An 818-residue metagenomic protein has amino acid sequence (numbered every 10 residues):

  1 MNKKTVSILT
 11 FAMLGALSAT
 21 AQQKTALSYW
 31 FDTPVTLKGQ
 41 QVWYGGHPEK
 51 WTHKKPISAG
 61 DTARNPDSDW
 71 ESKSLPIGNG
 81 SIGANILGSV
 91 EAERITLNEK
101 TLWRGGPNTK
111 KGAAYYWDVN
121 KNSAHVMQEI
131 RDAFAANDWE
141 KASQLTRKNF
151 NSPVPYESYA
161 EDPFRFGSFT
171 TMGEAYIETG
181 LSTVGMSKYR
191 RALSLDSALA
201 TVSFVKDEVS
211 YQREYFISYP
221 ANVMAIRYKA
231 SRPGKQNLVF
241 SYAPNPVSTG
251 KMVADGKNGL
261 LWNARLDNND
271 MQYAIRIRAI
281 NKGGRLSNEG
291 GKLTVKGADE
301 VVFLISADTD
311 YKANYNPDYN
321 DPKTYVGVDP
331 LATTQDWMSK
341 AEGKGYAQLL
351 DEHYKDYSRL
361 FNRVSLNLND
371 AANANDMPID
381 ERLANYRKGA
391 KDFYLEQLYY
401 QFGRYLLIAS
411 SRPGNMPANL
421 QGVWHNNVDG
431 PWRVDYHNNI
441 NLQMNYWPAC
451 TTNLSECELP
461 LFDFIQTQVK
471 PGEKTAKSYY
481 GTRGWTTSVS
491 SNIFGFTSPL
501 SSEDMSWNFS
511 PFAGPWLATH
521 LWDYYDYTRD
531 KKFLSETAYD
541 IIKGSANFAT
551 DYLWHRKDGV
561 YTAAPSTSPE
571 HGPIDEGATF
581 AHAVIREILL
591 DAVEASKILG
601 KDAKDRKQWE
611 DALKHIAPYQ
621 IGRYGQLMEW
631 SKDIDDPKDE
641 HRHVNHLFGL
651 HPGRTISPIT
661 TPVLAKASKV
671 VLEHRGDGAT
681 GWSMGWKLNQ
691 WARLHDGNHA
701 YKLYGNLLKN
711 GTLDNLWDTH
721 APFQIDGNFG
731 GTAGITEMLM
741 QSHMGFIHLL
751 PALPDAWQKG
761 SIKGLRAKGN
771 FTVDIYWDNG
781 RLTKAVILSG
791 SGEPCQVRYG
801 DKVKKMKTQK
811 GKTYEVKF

Functional and structural regions predicted by a protein language model:
M1-Q23: Bacterial Sec-dependent N-terminal signal peptides
Q22-M505, D523, K543-N547, R556 (+7 more regions): Aromatic-residue-lined binding/catalytic grooves and analogous aromatic/hydrophobic interfacial grooves in multimeric
S28-W30, V239-S241, Q421, P460-D463 (+7 more regions): Beta-strand segments within the central parallel beta-sheet cores of soluble alpha/beta enzyme folds
D69, D392, V434-D435, S506-S510 (+4 more regions): Alpha-helix N-cap/helix-initiation motif
N439-C450, S510-W522, F580-L590, N645-R654 (+2 more regions): Well-ordered alpha-helical segments within folded domains of soluble proteins
P499-P515, T519, Y527: Extracellular/periplasmic, surface-exposed regions of secreted and cell-surface proteins
W522-R529, F533, T537-A538, S545-H555 (+3 more regions): Non-catalytic carbohydrate-binding regions of carbohydrate-active enzymes
G544-I598: Acidic/histidine-rich catalytic neighborhood
